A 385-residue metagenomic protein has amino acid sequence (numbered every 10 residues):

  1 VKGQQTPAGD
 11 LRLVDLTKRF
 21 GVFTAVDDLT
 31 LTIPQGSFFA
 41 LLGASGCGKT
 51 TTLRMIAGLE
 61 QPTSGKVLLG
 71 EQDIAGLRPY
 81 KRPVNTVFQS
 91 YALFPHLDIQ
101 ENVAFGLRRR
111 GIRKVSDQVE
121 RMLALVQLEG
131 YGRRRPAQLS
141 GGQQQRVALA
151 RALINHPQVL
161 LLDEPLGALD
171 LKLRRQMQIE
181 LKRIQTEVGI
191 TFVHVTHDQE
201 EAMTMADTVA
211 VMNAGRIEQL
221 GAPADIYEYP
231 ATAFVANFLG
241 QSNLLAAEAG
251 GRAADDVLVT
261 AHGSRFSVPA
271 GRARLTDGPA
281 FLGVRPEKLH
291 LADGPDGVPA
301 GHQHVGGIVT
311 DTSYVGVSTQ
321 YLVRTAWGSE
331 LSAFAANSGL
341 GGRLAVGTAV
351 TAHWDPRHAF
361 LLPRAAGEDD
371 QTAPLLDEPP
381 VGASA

Functional and structural regions predicted by a protein language model:
R12, T32, L68, T351-H353: ABC ATPase nucleotide-binding domain
L42-A44: The feature captures the beta-strand-to-loop junction immediately N-terminal to the Walker
A57: Helix-to-loop junction immediately C-terminal to a conserved catalytic motif
T63-K66, A214, A246: Conserved coupling/switch loops of ABC nucleotide-binding domains, chiefly the family-specific signature
G65-D73: Conserved ABC transporter NBD signature motif
P79-N85, Q89-N237: ABC ATPase nucleotide-binding domains
S242, R252-A385: Non-catalytic connector elements of ABC transporters
